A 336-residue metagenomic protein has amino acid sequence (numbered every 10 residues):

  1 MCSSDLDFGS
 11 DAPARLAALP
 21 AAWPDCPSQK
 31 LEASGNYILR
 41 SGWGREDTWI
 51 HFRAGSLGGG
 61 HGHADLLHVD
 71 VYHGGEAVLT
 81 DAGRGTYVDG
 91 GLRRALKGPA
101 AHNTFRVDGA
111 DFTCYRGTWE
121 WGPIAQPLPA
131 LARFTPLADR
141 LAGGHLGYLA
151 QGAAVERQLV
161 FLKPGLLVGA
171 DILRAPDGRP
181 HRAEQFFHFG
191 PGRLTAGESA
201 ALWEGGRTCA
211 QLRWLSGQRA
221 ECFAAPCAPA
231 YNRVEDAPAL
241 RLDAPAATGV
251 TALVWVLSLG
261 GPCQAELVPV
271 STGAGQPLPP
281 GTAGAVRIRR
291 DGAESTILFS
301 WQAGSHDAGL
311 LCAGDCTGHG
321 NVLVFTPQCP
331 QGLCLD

Functional and structural regions predicted by a protein language model:
M1-D47, F52-R53, G59-H61, L66: Extracellular polysaccharide-recognition and catalytic grooves
S4-D7, G85-D336: CBM-like, beta-strand-rich accessory domains located in the C-terminal region of large, secreted polysaccharide-active
A54-S56, D89-G90: Short alpha-helical segments and helix-capping/turn motifs at coil-helix boundaries
G55-L57, L149-A150: Short beta->alpha connector loops
H68-V71: His/acidic/aromatic-lined binding-pocket segments of jelly-roll/cupin-type domains and related regulatory beta-sandwich
L79-R84: Catalytic Cys-His active-site segments of thiol-dependent hydrolases/isopeptidases
